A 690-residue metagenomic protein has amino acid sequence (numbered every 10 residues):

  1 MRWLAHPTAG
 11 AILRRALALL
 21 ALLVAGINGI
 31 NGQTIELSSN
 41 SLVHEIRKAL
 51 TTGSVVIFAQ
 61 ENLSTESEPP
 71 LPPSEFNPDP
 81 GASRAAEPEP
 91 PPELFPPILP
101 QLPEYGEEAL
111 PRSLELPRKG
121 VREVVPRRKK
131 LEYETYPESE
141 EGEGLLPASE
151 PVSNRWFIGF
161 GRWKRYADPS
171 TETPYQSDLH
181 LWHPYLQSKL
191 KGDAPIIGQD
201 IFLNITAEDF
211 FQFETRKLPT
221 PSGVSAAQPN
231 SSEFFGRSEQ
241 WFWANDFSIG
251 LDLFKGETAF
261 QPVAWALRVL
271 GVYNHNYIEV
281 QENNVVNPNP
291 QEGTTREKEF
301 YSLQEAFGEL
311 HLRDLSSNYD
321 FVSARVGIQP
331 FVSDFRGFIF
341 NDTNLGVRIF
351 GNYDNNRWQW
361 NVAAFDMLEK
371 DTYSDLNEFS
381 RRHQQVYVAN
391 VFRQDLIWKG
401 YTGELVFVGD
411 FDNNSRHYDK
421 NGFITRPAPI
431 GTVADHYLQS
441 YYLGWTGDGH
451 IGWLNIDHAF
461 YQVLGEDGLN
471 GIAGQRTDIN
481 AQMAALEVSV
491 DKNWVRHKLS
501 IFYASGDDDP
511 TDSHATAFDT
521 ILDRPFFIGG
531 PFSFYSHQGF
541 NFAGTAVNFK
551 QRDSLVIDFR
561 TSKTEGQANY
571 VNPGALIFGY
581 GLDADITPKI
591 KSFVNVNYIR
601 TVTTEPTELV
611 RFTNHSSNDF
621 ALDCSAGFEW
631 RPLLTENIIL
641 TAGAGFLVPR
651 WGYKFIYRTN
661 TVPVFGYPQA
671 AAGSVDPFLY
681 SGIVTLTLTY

Functional and structural regions predicted by a protein language model:
R15-N28: Bacterial N-terminal signal peptides
I30-V263, N493, H497, D509 (+1 more regions): N-terminal periplasmic/intermembrane-space "pro-region" immediately following the signal or transit peptide
T135-L203, I249-P262, E309-S317, G351-N355 (+9 more regions): Outer-membrane beta-barrel proteins
I205-D209, L267-G271, A324-V326, W360-V362 (+8 more regions): Membrane-embedded beta-strand positions of outer-membrane beta-barrel proteins
A226-N245, K255-F321, V332, I430 (+6 more regions): Surface-exposed loop and membrane-interface regions of Gram-negative outer-membrane beta-barrel proteins
N318-F321, Q329-A515, L576-F578, D585-P588 (+5 more regions): Signature for the C-terminal beta-barrel architecture of outer-membrane proteins
D508-D619: C-terminal structural cap/anchor segments
D676-Y690: Outer-membrane beta-barrel "beta-signal"
